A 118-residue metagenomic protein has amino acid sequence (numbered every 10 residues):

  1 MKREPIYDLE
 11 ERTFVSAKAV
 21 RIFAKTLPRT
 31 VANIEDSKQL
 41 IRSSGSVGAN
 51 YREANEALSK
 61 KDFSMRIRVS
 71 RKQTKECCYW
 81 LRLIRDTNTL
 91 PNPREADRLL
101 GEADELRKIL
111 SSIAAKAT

Functional and structural regions predicted by a protein language model:
M1-T118: Amphipathic alpha-helical assembly/interaction segments
